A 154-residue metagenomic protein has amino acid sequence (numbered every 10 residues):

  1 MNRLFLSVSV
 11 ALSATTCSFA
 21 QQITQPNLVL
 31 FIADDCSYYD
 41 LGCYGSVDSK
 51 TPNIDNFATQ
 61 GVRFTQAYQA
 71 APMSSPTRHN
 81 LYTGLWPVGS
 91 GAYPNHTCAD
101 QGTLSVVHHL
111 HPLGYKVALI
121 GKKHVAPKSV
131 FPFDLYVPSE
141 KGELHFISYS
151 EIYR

Functional and structural regions predicted by a protein language model:
L4, F19-R154: Formylglycine-dependent sulfatase
S7-T15: Bacterial N-terminal signal peptides
